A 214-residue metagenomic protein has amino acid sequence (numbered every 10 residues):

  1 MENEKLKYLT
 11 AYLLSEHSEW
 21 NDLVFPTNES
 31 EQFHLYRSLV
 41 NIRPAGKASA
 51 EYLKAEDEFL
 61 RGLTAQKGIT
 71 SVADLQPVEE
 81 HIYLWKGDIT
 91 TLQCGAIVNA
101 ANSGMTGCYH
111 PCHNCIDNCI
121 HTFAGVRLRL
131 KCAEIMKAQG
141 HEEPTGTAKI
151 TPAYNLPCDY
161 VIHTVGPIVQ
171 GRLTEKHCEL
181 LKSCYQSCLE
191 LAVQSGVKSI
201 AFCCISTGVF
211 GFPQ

Functional and structural regions predicted by a protein language model:
M1-Q214: Macrodomain-like recognition of ADP-ribose-binding/processing modules
